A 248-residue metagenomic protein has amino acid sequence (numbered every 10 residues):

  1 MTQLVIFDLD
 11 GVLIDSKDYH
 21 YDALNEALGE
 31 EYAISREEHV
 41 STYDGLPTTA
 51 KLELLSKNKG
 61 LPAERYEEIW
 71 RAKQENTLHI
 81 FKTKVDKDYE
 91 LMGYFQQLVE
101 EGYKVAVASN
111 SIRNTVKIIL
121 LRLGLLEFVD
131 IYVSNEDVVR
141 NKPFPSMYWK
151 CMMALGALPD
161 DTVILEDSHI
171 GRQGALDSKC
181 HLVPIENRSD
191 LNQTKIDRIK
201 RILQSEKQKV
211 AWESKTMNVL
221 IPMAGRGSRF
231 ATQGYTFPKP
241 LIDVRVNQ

Functional and structural regions predicted by a protein language model:
M1-Q3, Q96, R113, I118-T216: Asp-based, Mg2+/Mn2+-dependent phosphohydrolase catalytic module
M1-V40, D177, L191, K239: Active-site neighborhood of HAD-like aspartate-dependent phosphohydrolases
L13, S41, V105-A108, R140 (+2 more regions): Conserved SAM-binding loop
Y19, Y43, P47, D86-E90 (+3 more regions): Short beta->alpha linker loops
G45-H79, Q97-V99: A metal-dependent, Asp-based hydrolase signature
H79-V107, R113, K117: Short, acidic loop-to-helix structural element flanking the phosphoryl-transfer center in phosphate-processing enzymes
M217-Q248: N-terminal glycine-rich phosphate-binding loop and ensuing alpha1 helix
